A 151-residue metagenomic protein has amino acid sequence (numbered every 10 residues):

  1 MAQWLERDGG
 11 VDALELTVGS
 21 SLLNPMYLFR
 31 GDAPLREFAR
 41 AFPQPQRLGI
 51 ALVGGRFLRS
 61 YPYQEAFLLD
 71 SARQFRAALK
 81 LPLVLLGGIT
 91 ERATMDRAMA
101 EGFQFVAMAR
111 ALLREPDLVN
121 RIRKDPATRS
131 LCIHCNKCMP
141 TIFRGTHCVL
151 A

Functional and structural regions predicted by a protein language model:
M1-A151: Flavin-dependent oxidoreductase catalytic cores
